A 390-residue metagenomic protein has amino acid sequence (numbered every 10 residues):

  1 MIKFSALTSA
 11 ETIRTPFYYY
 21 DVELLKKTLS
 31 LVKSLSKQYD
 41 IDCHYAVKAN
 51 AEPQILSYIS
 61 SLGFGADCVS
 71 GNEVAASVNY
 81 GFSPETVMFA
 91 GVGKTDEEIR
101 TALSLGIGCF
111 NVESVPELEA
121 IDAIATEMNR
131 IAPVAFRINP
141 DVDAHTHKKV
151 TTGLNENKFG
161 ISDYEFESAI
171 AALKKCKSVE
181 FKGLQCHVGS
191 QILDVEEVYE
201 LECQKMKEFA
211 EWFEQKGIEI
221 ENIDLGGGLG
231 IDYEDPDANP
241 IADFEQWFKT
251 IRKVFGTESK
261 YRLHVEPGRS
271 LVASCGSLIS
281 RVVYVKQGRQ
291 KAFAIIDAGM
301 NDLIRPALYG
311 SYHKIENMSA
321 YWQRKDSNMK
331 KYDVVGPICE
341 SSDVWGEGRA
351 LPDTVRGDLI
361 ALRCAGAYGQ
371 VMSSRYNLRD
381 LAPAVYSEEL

Functional and structural regions predicted by a protein language model:
M1-A132, K175-E180, E211-I218, S387-L390: A charged N-terminal "starter" segment
F4, T250, Y261-L390: Charged (often Lys/Glu-rich) extended helix/loop segments that serve as interaction or gating elements
L24, V47-A51, N72-E73, G93-K94 (+7 more regions): Active-site-proximal loop/turn and secondary-structure-junction residues that shape catalytic pockets, frequently
L25, K48, S70, A102 (+7 more regions): Conserved, mostly hydrophobic/aromatic
A46, A90, R137, K182 (+7 more regions): Generic beta-strand/beta-sheet core signal
L56, N79, I99-S104, I121-I124 (+6 more regions): Short acidic, glycine/serine/threonine-rich loops at helix termini
D67-C68, N111, A135, Q185 (+2 more regions): Conserved beta-strand positions in the central sheet of alpha/beta enzyme cores
P140-Y284, L351, N377: Active-site loop/helix belt of alpha/beta enzymes
